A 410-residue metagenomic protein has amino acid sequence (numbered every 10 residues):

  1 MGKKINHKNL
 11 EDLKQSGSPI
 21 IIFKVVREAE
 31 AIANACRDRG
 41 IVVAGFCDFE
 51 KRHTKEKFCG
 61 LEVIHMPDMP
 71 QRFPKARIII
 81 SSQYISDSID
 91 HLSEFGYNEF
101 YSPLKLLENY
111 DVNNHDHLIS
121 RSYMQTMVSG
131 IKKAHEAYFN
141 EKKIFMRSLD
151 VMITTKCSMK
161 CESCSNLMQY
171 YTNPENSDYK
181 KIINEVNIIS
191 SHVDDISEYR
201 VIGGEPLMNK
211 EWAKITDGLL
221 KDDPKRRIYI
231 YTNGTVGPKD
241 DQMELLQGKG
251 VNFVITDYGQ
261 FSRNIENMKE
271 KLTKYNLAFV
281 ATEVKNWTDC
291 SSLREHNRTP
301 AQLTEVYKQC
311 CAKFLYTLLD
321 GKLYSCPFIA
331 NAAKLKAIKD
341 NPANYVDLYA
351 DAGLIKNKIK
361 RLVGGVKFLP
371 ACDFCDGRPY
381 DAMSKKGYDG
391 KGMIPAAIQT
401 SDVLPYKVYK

Functional and structural regions predicted by a protein language model:
M1-I131: Hydrophobic, well-ordered beta-alpha structural blocks that scaffold small-molecule cofactor pockets
G2-K4, H115-D116, R121-A137, F374-K410: Radical SAM enzyme core and accessory elements
R121-I230, G237, T400-Y409: Conserved alpha-helical substructure of the radical SAM core
I144-M152, L293-R298, G353-G365: Short, intrinsically disordered, charge-biased short linear motifs at domain edges
V151, T155-S158, T304, V366-L369: Processing junctions and N-termini across compartments
K156-L167, C311, P370-G377: Local cysteine-cluster metal-coordination motifs and their immediate loop/turn environment, predominantly Fe-S cluster
M208-I329, K334: Conserved AdoMet/S-adenosylmethionine-binding subsite of the radical SAM
K274-T288, F328-A382: C-terminal accessory region of radical SAM enzymes
